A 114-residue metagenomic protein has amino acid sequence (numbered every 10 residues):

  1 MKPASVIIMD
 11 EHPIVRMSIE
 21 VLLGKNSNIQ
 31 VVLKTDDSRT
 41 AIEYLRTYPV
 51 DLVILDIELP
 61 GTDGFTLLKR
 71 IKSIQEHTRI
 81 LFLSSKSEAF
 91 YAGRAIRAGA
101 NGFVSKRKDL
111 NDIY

Functional and structural regions predicted by a protein language model:
K2-V15, I19-L23: Conserved acidic segment of CheY-like receiver
K34, L59-T62: Residue-level signal for the "D+5" position in two-component response regulator receiver
K34-L52: Acidic, metal-coordinating helix/loop segments flanking the phosphotransfer/catalytic sites of two-component signaling
D37, D63-T66: Acidic catalytic/metal-coordinating carboxylates
E43, F65-E76: Short amphipathic alpha-helix used as the core "switch/output" element in two-component signaling
D56, S84: Active-site residues of response regulator receiver
F90, K108-Y114: C-terminal output helix
